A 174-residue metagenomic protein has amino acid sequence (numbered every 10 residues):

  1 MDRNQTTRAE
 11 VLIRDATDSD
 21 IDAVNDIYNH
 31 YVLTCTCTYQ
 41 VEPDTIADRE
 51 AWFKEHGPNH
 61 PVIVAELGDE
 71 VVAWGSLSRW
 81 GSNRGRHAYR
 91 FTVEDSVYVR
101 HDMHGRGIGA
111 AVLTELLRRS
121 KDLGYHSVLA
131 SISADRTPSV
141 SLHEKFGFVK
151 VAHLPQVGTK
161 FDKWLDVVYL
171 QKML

Functional and structural regions predicted by a protein language model:
L12-V24: A short beta-loop-alpha structural element at the N-terminal edge of CoA-dependent acyl/N-acetyltransferase catalytic
D15, P43-D102, L113-T114, M173-L174: Acetyl-CoA-dependent GNAT
N25-W52: Conserved GNAT-fold acetyl-CoA-binding loop/helix
S76-S82, L129-I132, E144, V149-D166: Conserved catalytic-core motifs of GNAT/GCN5-like acyltransferases
D95, V128-A130, L170: A structural signal for short, well-ordered beta-strand segments
H104, A130-V140: Conserved beta-strand-loop-alpha-helix junction that forms the acyl-donor binding cleft
G105-R118, D122, S141-K145: Conserved acetyl-CoA-binding loop-helix of GNAT-fold acetyltransferases
S120-I132: Conserved GNAT acetyl-CoA-binding A-motif
